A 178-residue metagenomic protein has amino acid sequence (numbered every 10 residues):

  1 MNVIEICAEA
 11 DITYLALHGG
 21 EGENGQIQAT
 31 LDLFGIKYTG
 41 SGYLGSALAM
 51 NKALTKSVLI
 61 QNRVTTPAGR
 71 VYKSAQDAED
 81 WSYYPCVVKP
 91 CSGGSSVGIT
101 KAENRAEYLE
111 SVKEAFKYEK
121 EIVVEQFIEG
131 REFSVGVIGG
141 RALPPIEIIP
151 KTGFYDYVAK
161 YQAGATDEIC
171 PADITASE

Functional and structural regions predicted by a protein language model:
M1-L44, L48-M50, L54, K73-E79: ATP-binding N-terminal substructure of ATP-dependent carboxylate-amine bond-forming enzymes
I4-C7, A47-R131: Active-site nucleotide/adenylate-binding loops and adjacent lid/helix of ATP-dependent enzymes
G19, S96, K151-F154: Glycine-rich phosphate/pyrophosphate-binding beta-alpha loops
N24-I27, V97-G98, S134: Short glycine-/acidic-enriched loop or helix-start segments at secondary-structure transitions that form or flank
K37-S41, T66, P144-P145: Short hydrophobic/aromatic-enriched beta-strand-loop microsegments
E103-E178: Phosphate-binding site of ATP-dependent enzymes
